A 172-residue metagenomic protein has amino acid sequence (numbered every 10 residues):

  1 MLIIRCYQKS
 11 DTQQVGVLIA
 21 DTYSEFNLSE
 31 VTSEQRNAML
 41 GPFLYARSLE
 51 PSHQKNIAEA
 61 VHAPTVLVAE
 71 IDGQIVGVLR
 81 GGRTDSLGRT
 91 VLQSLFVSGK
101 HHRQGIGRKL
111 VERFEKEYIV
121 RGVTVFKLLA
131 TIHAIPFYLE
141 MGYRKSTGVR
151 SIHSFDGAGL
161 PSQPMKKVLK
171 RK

Functional and structural regions predicted by a protein language model:
M1-I3: Extreme N-terminal starter segment of soluble prokaryotic enzymes
C6-T12, V17-S94, S98-G99, R108-R113 (+3 more regions): Acetyl-CoA-dependent GNAT
H102: Glycine-rich ATP-binding loop(s) of histidine-kinase-like ATPases
G105: Glycine-rich phosphate-binding loop
Y118-A130: Conserved GNAT acetyl-CoA-binding A-motif
K127-L129, L139, R144-P164: Conserved catalytic-core motifs of GNAT/GCN5-like acyltransferases
K166-K172: Short beta-strand-to-coil "C-cap" segments at the C-terminal boundary of structured domains/repeats, marking
